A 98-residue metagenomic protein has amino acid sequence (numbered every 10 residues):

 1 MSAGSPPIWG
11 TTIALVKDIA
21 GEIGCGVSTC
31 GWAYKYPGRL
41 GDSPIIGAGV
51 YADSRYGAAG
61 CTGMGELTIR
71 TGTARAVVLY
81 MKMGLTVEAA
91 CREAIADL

Functional and structural regions predicted by a protein language model:
M1-L98: N-terminal nucleophile
